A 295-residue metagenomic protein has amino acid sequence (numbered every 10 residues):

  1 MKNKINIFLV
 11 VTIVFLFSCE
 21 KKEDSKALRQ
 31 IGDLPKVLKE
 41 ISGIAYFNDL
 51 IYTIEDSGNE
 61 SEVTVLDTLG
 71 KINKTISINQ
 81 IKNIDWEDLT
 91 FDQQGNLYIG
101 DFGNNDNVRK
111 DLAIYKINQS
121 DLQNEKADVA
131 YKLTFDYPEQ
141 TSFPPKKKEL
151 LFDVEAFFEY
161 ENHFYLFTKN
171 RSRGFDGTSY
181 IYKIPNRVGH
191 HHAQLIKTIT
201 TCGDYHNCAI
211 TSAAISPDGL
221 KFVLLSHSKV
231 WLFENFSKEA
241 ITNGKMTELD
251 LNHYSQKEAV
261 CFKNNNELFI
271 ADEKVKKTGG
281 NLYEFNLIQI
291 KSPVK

Functional and structural regions predicted by a protein language model:
M1-R29: Bacterial Sec-dependent N-terminal signal peptides
E20-K295: Sequence/structural signature of beta-propeller domains
